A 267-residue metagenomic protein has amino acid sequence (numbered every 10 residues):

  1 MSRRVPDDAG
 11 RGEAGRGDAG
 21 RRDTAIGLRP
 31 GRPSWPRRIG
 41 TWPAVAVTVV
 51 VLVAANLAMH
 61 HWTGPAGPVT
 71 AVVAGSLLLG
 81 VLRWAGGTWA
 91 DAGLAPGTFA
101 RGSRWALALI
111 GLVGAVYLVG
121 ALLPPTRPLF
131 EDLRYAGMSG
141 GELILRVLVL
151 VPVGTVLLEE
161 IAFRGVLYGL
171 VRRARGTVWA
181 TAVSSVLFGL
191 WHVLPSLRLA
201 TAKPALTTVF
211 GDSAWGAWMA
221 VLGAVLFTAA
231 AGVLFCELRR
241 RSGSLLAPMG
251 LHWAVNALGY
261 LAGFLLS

Functional and structural regions predicted by a protein language model:
M1-W42, L266-S267: Actinobacteria-biased recognition of intrinsically disordered, low-complexity terminal regions
R37-W89, R101, W105, G137-R146: Alpha-helical transmembrane segments in multi-pass membrane proteins
W42-M59, G87-P96, T126, F130-E131 (+2 more regions): Hydrophobic alpha-helical transmembrane segments
V49-H60, V113-V119, S185-P195, V255-L261: Aromatic-anchored segments of alpha-helical transmembrane domains
A58, W62, G80, W84 (+4 more regions): Hydrophobic membrane-targeting alpha-helices
W62, W84-A85, L123, L194 (+2 more regions): Helix-loop junctions at the membrane-solvent interface of multi-pass transporters, primarily the C-terminal
W89-L158, R173, K203-W215: Juxtamembrane helix-loop-helix connectors linking adjacent transmembrane helices in multi-pass membrane enzymes
I144-S267: Transmembrane helix-loop-helix hairpins at the membrane interface of multi-pass integral membrane proteins
